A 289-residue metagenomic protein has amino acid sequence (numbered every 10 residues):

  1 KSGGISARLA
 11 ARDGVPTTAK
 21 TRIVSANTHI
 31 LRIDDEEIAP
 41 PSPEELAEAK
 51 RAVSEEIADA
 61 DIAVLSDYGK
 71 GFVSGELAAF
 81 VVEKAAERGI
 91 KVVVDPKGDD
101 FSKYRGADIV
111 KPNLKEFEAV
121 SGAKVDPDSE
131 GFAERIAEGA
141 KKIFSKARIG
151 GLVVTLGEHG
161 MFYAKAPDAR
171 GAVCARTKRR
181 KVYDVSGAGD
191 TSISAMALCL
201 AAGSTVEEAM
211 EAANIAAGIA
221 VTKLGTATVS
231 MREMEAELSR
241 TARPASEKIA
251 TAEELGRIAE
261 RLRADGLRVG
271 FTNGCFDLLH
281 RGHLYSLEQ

Functional and structural regions predicted by a protein language model:
K1-V64, A227-M231, E235-R243: Conserved N-terminal subdomain of the carbohydrate kinase-like
R32, D61-V64, V93, K111 (+2 more regions): Structural motif
I57-A58, Y104-R105, L287: A short, aliphatic-rich alpha-helical micro-motif
V64, L77, V81, V92-K103 (+4 more regions): Extended, hydrophobic alpha-helical segments in both membrane/secreted and soluble proteins
K70-A172: Conserved phosphate/ATP/ADP-binding segment of small-molecule kinases
N113, G189, H280: Short, conserved phosphate/pyrophosphate- and ester-handling motifs at nucleotide-, phospho-/glycolipid
K146, G150, K178-R240: Conserved post-catalytic alpha-helical subdomain immediately downstream of the catalytic base and nucleotide-binding
S239-Q289: Nucleotidyltransferase catalytic core that binds NTPs
